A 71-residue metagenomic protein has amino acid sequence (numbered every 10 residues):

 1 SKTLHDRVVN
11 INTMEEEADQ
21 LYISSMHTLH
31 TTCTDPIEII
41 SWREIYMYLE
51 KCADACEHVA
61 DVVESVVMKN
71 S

Functional and structural regions predicted by a protein language model:
S1-S71: Cytosolic, long alpha-helical scaffolding segments
